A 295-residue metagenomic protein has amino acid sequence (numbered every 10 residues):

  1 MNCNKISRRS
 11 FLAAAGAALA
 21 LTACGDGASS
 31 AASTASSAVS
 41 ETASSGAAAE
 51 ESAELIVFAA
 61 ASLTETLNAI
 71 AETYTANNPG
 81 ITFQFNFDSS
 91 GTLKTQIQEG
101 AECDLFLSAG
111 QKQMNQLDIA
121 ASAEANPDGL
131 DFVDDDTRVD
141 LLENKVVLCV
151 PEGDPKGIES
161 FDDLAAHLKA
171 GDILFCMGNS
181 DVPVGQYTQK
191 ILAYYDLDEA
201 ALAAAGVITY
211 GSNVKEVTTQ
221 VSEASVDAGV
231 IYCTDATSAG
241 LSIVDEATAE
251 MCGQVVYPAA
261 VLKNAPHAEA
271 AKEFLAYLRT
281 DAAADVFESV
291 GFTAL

Functional and structural regions predicted by a protein language model:
M1-I6, S10-A23: N-terminal secretory signal peptides
C3, G27-A76, G91, G110-Q111 (+3 more regions): Exported/periplasmic ABC-transporter solute-binding proteins
A18, E99-G100, E223: Alpha-helix termination/capping residues and helix-transition junctions
S90-D131, T237-G240: Pocket-flanking alpha-helical
V133-T137: Short, P/G- and charge-enriched loop/turn segments at secondary-structure junctions
